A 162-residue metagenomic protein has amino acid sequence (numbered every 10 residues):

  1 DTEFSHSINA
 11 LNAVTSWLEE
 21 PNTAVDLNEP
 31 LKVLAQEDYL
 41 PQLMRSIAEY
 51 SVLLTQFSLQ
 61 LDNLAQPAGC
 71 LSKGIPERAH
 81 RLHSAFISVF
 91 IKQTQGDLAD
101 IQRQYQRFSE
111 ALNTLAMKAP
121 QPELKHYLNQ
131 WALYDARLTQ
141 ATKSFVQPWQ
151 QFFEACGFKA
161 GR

Functional and structural regions predicted by a protein language model:
D1-Y50: Acidic/His-rich structured neighborhood in mature extracellular/periplasmic domains
E37-R162: A cross-kingdom marker for long, charged
